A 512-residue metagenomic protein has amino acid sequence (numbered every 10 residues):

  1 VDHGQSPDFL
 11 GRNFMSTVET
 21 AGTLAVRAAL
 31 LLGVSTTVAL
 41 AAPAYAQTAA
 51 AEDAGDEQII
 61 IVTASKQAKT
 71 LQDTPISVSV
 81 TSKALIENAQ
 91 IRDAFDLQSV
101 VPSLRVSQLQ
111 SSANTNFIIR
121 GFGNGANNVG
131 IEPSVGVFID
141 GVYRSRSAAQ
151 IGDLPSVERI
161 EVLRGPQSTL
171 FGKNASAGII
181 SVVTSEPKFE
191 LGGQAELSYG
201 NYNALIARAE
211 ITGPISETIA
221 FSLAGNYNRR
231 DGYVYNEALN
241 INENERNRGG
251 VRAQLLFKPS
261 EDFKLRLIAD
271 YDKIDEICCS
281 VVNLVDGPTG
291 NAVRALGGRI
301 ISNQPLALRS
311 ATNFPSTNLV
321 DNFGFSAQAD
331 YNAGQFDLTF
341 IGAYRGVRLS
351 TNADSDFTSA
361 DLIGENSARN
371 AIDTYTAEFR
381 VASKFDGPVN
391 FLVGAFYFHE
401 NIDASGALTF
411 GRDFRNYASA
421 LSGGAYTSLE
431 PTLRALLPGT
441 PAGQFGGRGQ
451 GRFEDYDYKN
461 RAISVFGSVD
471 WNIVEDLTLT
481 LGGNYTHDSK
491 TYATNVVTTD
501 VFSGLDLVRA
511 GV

Functional and structural regions predicted by a protein language model:
D2-A89, F95-V101, T212, E261-D262 (+2 more regions): N-terminal Sec signal peptide and the immediately downstream disordered periplasmic leader that contains the TonB box
G55-E190: Acidic, small-polar-rich N-terminal luminal/periplasmic segments of exported/outer-membrane proteins
Q67-K69, T115, N124, G200-Y202 (+11 more regions): Structural signature of outer-membrane beta-barrel domains
I86, Q98, I160, I180-V182 (+4 more regions): Hydrophobic packing within well-folded, soluble alpha/beta domains
T115, E132-S134, R146, P155-E158 (+8 more regions): Outer-membrane beta-barrel translocator/receptor signature
S147, R248-G250, L256-K258, I268 (+6 more regions): Outer-membrane beta-barrel transmembrane strands
S181, K188-E190, S198, E210-P305 (+6 more regions): Periplasmic-side early beta-strands and strand-to-turn transitions of outer-membrane beta-barrels
E237-N242, L392, H399-V512: Signature of Gram-negative outer-membrane beta-barrel scaffolds
